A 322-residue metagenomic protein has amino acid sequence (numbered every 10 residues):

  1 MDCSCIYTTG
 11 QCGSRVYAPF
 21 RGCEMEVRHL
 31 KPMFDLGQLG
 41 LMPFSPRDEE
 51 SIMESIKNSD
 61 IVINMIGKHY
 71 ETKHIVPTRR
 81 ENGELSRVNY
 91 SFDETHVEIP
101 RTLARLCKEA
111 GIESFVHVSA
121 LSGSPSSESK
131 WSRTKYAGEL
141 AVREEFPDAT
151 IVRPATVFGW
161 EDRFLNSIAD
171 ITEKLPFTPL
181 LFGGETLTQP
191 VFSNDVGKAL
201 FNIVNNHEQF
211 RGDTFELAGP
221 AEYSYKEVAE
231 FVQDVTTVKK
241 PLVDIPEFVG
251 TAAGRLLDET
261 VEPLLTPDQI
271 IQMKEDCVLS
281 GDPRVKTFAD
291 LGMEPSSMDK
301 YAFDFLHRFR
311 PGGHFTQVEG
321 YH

Functional and structural regions predicted by a protein language model:
M1, R15, D35-L36, N64 (+6 more regions): Eukaryotic N-terminal low-complexity, Ser/Thr- and Lys/Arg-rich leader segments that predominantly function as
M1-P19: N-terminal Rossmann NAD(P)H-binding glycine-rich loop of SDR-like oxidoreductase domains
G13-S14, E109-S114, F146-P147: A short helix->loop->beta-strand "cap" motif at the edges of active sites that frequently abuts
P19, M65-I66, F115-L121, V152-P154: SDR active-site strand-loop-helix element
C23-A110, L121-P125: NAD(P)H-binding glycine-rich loop region in Rossmannoid oxidoreductase-like domains and their noncatalytic homologs
D48, E98-T102, S114, A137-G138 (+1 more regions): Conserved cofactor-binding/catalytic machinery of classical short-chain dehydrogenase/reductase
P125-V238, A252-T260: Oxidoreductase cofactor-interface core, primarily capturing Rossmann-like NAD(P)-dependent enzymes
F248-H322: A hydrophobic C-terminal alpha-helical subdomain
